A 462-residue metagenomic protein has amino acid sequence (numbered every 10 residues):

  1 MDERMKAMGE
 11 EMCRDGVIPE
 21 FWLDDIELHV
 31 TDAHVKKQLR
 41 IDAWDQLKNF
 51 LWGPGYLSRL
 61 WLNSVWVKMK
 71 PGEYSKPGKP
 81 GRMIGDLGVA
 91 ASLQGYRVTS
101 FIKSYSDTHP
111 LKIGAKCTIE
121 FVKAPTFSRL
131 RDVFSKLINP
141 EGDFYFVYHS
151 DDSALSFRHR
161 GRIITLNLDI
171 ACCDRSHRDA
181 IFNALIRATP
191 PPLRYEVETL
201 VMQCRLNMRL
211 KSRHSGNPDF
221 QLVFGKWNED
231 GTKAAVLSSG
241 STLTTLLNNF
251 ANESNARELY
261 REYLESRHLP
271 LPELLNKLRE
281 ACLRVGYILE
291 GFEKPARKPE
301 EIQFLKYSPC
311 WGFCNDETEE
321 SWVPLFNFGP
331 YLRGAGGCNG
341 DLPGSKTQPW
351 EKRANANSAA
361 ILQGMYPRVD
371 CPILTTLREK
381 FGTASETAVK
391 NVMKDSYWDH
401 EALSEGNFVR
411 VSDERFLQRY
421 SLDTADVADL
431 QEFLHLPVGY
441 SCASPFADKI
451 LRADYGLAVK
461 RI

Functional and structural regions predicted by a protein language model:
M1-I462: Viral RNA-dependent RNA polymerase
